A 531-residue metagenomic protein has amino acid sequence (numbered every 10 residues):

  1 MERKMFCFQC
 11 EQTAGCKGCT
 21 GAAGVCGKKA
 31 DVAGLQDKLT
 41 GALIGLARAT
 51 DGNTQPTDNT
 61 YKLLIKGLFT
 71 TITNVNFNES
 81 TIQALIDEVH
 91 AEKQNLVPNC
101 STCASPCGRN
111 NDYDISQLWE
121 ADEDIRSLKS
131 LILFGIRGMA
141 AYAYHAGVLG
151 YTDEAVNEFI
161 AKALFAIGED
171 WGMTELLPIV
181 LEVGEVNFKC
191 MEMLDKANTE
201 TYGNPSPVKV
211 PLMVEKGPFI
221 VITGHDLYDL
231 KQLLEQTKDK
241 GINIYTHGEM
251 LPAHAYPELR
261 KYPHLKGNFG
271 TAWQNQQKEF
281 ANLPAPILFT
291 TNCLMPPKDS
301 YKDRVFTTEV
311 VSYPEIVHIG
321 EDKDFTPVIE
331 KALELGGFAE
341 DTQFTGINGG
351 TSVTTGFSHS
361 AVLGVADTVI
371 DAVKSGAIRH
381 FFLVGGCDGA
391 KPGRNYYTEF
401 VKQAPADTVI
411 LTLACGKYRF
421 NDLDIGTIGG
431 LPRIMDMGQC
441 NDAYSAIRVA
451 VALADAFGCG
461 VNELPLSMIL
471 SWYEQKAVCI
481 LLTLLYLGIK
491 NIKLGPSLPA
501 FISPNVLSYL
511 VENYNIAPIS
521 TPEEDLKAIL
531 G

Functional and structural regions predicted by a protein language model:
E2-V32, Q36-G45, C103, P178-G531: Anaerobic metallocofactor- and corrinoid-dependent redox/one-carbon enzyme cores, especially those from methanogenesis
L43-T201: Electropositive, gly/pro-rich neighborhoods at or near active sites that engage anionic ligands
